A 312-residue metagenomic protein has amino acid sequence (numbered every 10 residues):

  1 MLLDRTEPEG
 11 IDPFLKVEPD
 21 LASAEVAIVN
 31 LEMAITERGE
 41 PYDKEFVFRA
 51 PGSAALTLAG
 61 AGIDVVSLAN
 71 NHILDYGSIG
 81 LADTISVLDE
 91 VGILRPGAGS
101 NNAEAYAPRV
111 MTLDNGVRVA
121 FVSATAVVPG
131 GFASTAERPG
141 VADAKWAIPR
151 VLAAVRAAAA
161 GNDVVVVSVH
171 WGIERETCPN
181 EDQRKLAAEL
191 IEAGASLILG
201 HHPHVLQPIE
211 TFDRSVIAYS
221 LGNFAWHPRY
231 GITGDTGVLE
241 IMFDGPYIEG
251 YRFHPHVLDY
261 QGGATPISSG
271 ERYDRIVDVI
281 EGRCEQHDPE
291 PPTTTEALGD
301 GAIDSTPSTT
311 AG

Functional and structural regions predicted by a protein language model:
M1-G312: Acidic, metal/ion-coordinating pockets
